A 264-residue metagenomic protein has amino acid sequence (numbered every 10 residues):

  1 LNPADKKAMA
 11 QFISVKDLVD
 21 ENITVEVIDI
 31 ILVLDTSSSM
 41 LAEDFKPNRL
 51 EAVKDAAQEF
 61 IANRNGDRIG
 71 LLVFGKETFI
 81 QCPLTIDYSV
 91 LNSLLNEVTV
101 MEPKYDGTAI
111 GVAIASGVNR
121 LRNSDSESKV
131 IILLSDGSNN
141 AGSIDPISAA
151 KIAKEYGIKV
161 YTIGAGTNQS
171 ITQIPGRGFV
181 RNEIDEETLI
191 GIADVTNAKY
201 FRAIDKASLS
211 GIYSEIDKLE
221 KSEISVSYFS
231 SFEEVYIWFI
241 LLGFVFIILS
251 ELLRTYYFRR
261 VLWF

Functional and structural regions predicted by a protein language model:
L1-E21, S222-F264: C-terminal signal-anchor/stop-transfer transmembrane helix together with its immediate cytosolic, Lys/Arg-enriched
N2-E127, I144: Membrane-embedded segments
L32, L72, L133, K159-G164 (+1 more regions): Structural recognition of the beta-strand scaffold that forms the well-ordered cores of secreted hydrolase catalytic
S38-S39, K76-I80, V100, G137-N140 (+2 more regions): Solvent-exposed loop/turn segments at secondary-structure junctions within structured extracellular/periplasmic domains
N63, L94-M101, R120, S124 (+7 more regions): Conserved, well-folded catalytic cores of nucleic-acid-processing and energy-transducing macromolecular machines
I86, T108-A109, I184, I204-S208: Short beta->alpha linker loops
K104-T108, N119, V130, G137-V195 (+1 more regions): VWA/integrin I-like adhesion module and closely mimicked acidic/polar interface patches used
R202-V235: Juxtamembrane amphipathic/hinge helix adjacent to a transmembrane helix
